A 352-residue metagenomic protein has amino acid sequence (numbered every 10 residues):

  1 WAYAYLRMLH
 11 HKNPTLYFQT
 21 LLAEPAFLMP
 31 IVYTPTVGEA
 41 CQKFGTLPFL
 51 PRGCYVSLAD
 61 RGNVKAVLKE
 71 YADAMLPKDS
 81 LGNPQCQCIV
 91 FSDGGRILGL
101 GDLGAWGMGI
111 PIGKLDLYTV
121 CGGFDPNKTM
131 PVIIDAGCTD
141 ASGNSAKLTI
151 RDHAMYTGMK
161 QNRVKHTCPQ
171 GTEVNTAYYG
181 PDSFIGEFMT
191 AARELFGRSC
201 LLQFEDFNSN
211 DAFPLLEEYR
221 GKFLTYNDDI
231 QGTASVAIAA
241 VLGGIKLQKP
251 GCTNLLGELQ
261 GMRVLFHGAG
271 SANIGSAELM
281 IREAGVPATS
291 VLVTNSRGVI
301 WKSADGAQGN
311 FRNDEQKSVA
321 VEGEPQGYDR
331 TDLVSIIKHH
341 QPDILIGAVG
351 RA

Functional and structural regions predicted by a protein language model:
W1-G261, I281-E283, P287, F311-D314 (+4 more regions): Metallocofactor- and cofactor-centric catalytic cores in central/energy metabolism, strongly enriched
D93, G268-A269: Glycine-rich Rossmann-fold phosphate-binding loop(s) that bind the pyrophosphate of adenine dinucleotide cofactors
M262-G268: A short, small-residue-rich loop immediately preceding and capping a beta-strand
H267, G285-S318: NAD(P)-binding Rossmann-fold cofactor-contacting core
G270, R297, R351: Flexible, active-site-proximal loop/turn residues at the rims of small-molecule/cofactor binding pockets and catalytic
N273-I274: N-terminal Rossmann-fold NAD(P) dinucleotide-binding loop
